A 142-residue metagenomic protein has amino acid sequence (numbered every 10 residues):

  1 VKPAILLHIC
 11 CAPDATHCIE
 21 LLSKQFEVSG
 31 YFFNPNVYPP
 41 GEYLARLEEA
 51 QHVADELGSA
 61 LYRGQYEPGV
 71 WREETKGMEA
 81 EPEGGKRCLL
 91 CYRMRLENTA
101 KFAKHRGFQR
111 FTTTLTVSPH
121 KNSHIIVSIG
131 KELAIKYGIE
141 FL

Functional and structural regions predicted by a protein language model:
V1-L142: Nucleotide-activated chemistry modules centered on ATP-dependent adenylation/adenylyltransferase
